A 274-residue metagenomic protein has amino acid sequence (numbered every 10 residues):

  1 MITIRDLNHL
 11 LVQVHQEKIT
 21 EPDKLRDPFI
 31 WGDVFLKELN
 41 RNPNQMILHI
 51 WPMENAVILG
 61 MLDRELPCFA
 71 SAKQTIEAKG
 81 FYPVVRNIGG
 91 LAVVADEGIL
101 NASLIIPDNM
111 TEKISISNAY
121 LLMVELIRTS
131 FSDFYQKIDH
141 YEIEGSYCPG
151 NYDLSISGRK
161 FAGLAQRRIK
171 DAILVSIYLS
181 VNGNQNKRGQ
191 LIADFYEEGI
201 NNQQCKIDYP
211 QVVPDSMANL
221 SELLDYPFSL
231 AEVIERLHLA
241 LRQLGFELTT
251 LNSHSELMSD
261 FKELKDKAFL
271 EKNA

Functional and structural regions predicted by a protein language model:
M1-K113: N-terminal lobe of the biotin/lipoate ligase/transferase fold
D27, W31, C68, S115-L126 (+1 more regions): Short amphipathic alpha-helical segments
W51, A92-V94, E144-Y147, I169: A short beta-turn/loop motif at secondary-structure boundaries
S71-T75, K79, L126-Q136, R236-L244: Generic non-transmembrane alpha-helical segments
L100-A102, I106-E144: Contiguous, small/hydrophobic- and glycine-enriched helical/loop subdomains that border and often "cap" functional
F134-Q136, D171-A274: Long, positively charged amphipathic alpha-helical accessory segments at protein N-termini or as interdomain linkers
H140-F161, M258: Beta-rich nucleic-acid/ligand-interaction surfaces
G158-Q166, L174: Aromatic/basic-lined ligand-recognition segments that form π-stacking hydrophobic pockets flanked by Lys/Arg to engage
